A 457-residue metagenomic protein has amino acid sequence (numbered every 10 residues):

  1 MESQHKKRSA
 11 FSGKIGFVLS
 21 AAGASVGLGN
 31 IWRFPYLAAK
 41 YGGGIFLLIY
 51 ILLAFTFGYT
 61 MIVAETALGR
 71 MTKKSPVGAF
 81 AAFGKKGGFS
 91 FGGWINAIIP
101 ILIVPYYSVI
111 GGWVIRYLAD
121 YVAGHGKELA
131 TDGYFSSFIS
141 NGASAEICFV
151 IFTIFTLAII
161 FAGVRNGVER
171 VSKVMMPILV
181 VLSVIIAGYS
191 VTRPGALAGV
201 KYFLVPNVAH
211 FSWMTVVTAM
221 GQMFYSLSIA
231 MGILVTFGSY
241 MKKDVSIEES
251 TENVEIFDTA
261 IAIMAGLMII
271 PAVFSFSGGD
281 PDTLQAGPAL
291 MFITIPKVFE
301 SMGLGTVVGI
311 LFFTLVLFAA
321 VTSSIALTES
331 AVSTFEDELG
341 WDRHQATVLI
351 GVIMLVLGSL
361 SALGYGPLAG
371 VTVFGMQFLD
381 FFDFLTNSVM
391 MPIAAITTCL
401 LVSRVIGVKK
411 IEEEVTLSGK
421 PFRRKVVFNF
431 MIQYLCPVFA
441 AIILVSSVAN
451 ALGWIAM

Functional and structural regions predicted by a protein language model:
M1-Q4, G78, G111-S140, M241-D244 (+6 more regions): Helix-loop-helix connectors at the membrane interface of multi-pass transporters/channels
M1-W32, M61-T66, R70-F83, G87-F91 (+2 more regions): Membrane-interface "cap" regions at the ends of multi-pass membrane proteins
E2-K7, F11, E169, K173-V321 (+1 more regions): Membrane-embedded translocation segments of transport machinery
H5-R8, Y36-Y41, P76-I95, S108-R165 (+5 more regions): Inter-helical loop and helix-membrane interface segments of multi-pass membrane transporters/permeases
A10-A21, I45-I49, G87-I101, I147-F152 (+6 more regions): Select transmembrane alpha-helical segments in multipass membrane proteins
G13-L53, G238, E249-E252, I256-T259 (+2 more regions): Transmembrane helix-boundary motif of multi-pass solute transporters/channels
A38-A64, S144, M390-A394: Extracellular loop-to-transmembrane helix junctions
F91-A97, G340-G351, D383-A440: C-terminal membrane-solvent junction of multi-pass transporters and transport-like membrane proteins
